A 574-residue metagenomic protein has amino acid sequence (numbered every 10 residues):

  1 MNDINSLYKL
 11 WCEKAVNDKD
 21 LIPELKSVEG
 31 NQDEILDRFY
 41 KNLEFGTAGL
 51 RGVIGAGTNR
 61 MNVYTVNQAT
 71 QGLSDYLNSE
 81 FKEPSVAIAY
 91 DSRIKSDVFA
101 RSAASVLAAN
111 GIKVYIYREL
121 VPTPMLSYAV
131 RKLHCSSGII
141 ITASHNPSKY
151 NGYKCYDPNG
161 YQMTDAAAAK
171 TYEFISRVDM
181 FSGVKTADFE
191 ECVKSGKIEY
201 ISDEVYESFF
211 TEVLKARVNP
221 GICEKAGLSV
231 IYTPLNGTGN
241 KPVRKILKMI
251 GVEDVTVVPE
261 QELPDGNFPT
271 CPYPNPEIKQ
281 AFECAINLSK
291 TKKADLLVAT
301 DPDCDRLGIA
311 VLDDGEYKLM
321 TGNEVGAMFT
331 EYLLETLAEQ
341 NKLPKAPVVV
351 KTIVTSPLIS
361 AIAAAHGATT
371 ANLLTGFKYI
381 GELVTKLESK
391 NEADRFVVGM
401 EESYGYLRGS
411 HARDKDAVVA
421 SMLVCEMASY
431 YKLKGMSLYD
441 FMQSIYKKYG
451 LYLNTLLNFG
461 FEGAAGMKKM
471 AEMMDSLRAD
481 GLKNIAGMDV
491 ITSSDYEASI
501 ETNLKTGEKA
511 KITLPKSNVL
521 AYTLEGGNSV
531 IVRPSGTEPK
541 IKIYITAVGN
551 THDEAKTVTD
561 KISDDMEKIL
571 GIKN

Functional and structural regions predicted by a protein language model:
D3-A103, N110, V193, I198-A226 (+1 more regions): An N-terminal, well-structured beta->alpha segment
E34-F39, L43, N151-E283, L288-S289: Gly/Ser/Thr-enriched, mixed-charge loops and adjacent short helices that form phosphate/oxyanion-binding elements
F39-N59, A143-S144, V230, P234-I246 (+4 more regions): Conserved phosphate/anionic-ligand binding catalytic regions in large, soluble enzymes, centered on
S85-D91, S229-Y232, L312, L407 (+1 more regions): Short glycine-rich or small-residue beta-strand-to-loop segments that form or flank ligand, phosphate, metal/Fe-S
A87-Y150, K248-G308: N-terminal small/polar loop signature for handling phosphorylated ligands or for N-terminal nucleophile
M125-V184, P302, D313, E402: Active-site phosphate-binding/coordination module
Y156-T186, N323-A346, K351-I362, A417 (+1 more regions): Glycine-rich phosphate-binding loop plus the immediately following alpha-helix
K290, A294-L296, E316, T336-R533 (+3 more regions): Phosphate-binding and adjacent anionic-ligand microenvironments
